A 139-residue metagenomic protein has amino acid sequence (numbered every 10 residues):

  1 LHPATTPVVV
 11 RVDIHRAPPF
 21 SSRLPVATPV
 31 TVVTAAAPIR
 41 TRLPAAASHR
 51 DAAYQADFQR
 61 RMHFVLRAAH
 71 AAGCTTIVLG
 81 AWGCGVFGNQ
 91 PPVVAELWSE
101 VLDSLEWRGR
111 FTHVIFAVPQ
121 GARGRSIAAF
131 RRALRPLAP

Functional and structural regions predicted by a protein language model:
L1-P139: Macrodomain-like recognition of ADP-ribose-binding/processing modules
